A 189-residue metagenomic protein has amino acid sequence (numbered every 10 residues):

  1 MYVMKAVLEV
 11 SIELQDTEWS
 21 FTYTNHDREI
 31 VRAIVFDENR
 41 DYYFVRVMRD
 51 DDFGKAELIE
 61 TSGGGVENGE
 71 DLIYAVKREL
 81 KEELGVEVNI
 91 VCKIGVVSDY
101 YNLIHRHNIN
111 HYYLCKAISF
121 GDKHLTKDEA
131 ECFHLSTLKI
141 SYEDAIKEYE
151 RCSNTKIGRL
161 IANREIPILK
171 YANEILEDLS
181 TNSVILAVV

Functional and structural regions predicted by a protein language model:
Y2-I34, E38: Acidic, metal-coordinating catalytic segment for phosphate/diphosphate chemistry, firing primarily on the Nudix
E29-V31, R40, I109-H111, L135: Change "...and in nucleic-acid phosphodiester-cleaving endonucleases..." to "...and in nucleic-acid processing enzymes
F36-D41, D50-D52, E67, L114-D122: Short, charged/polar surface micro-motifs in flexible loops or helix N-caps
D41-E82: Conserved Nudix-box catalytic region and its N-terminal flanking loop in Nudix hydrolases and closely related
F44-R46, L125-D128: Beta-strand scaffold of nucleotide-dependent catalytic cores
E87-G95: A short coil-to-beta-strand element that immediately follows conserved catalytic motifs
D99-H124, L138: Active-site-adjacent beta-strand/loop module that shapes the phosphate/pyrophosphate-binding cleft
D122, E129-V189: Nudix hydrolase/Nudix homology domain
